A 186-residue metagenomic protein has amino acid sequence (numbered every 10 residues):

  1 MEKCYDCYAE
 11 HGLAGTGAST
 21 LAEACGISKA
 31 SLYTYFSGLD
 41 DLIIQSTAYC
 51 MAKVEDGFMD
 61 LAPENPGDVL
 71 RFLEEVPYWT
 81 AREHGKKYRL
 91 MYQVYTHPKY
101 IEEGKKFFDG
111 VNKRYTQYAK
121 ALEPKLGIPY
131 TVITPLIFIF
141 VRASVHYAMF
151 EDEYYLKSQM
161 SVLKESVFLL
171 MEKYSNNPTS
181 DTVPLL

Functional and structural regions predicted by a protein language model:
K3-D41, Q45: Helix-turn-helix
K3-E10, D56-L61, L90, V94 (+1 more regions): Solvent-exposed, amphipathic alpha-helical segments
Q45, F58-E83, Y130, I137: Hydrophobic alpha-helical connector segments
A48-E55: Short, basic, alpha-helical segments at the C-terminal edge of helix-turn-helix-like DNA-binding modules
E55, K99-G127, T131-P135, S161: Amphipathic alpha-helical packing segments from all-alpha helical-bundle domains
E75-Q117, F150: Short secondary-structure transition hinges
I128-F150, S158-L169, L186: Hydrophobic alpha-helical segments that form the core of small-molecule binding pockets and/or dimer interfaces
Y174-L186: C-terminal effector-binding regulatory domain of bacterial HTH transcription factors
